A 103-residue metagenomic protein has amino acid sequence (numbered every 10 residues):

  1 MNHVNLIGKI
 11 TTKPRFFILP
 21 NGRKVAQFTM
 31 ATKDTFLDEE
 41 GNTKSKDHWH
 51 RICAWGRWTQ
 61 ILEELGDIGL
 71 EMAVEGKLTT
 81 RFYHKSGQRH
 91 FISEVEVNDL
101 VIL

Functional and structural regions predicted by a protein language model:
M1-L103: Single-stranded nucleic acid-binding surfaces, predominantly the OB-fold ssDNA-binding core
